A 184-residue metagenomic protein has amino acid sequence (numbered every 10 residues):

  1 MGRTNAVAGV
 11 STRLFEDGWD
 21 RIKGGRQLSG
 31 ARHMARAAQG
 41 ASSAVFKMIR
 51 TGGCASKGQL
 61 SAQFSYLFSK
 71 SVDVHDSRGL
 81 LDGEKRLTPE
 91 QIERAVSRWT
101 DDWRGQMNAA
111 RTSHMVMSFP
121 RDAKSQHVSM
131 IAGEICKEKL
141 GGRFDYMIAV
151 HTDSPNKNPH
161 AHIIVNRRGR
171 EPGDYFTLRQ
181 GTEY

Functional and structural regions predicted by a protein language model:
M1-Y184: N-terminal nicking endonuclease/strand-transfer module with a His-rich metal-binding environment and a catalytic Tyr
